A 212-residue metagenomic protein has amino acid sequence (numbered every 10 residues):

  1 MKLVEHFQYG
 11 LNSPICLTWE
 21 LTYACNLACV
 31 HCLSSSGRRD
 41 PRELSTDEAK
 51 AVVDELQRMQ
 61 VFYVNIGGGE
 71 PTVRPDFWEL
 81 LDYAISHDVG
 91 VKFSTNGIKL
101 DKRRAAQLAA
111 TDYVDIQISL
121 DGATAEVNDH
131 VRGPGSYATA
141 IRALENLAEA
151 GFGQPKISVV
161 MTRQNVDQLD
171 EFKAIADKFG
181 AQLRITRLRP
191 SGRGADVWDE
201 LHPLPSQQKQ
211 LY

Functional and structural regions predicted by a protein language model:
M1-D115, P203: Conserved alpha-helical substructure of the radical SAM core
L44, A110-Y212: Radical SAM enzyme [4Fe-4S]-AdoMet core and its adjacent flexible, acidic and glycine-rich loops/tails across
